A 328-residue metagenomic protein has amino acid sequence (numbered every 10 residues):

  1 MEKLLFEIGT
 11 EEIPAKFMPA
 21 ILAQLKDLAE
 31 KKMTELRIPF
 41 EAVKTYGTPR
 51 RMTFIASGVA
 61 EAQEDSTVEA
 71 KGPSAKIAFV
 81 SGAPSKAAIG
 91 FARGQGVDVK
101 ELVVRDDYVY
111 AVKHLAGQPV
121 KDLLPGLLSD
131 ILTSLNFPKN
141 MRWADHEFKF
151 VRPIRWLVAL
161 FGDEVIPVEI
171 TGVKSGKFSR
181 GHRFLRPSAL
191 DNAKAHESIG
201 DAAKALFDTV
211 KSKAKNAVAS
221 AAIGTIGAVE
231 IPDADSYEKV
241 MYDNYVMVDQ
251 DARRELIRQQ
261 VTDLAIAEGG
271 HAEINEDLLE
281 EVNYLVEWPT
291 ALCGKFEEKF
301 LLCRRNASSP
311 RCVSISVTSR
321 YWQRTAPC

Functional and structural regions predicted by a protein language model:
M1-C328: Amphipathic alpha-helical "coupling" segments that flank catalytic cores
